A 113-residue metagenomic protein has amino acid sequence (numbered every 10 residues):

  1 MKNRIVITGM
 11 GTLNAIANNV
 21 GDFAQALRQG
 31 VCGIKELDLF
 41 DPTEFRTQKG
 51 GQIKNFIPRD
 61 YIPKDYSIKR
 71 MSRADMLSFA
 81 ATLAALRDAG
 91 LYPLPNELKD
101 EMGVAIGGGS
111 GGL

Functional and structural regions predicted by a protein language model:
M1-L113: Conserved "HGTGT" condensation-loop signature of ketosynthase/thiolase-family condensing enzymes that catalyze
